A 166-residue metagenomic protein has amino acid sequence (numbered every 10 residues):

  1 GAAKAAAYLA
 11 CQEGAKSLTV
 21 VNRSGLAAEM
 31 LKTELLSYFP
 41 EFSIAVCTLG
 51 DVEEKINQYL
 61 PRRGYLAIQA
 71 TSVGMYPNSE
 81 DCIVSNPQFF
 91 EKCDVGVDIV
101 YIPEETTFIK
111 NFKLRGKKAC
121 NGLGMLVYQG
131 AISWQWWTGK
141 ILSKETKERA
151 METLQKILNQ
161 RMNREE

Functional and structural regions predicted by a protein language model:
G1-C11, N22: Glycine-rich adenosine-cofactor-binding loop
A5, A27, Q129: Short, solvent-exposed amphipathic alpha-helices that sit in or adjacent to ligand/effector-binding or catalytic
A10, K32, G64-A67: Alpha-helical transmembrane segments of multi-pass small-molecule/ion transporters
C11-S17, L114-K118: Conserved S-adenosyl-L-methionine
E13-F39: NAD(P)-binding Rossmann-fold cofactor-contacting core
I44-A119: Rossmann-like adenosine-cofactor binding region
V95, I99-E166: Adenosine-phosphate binding glycine-rich loop
